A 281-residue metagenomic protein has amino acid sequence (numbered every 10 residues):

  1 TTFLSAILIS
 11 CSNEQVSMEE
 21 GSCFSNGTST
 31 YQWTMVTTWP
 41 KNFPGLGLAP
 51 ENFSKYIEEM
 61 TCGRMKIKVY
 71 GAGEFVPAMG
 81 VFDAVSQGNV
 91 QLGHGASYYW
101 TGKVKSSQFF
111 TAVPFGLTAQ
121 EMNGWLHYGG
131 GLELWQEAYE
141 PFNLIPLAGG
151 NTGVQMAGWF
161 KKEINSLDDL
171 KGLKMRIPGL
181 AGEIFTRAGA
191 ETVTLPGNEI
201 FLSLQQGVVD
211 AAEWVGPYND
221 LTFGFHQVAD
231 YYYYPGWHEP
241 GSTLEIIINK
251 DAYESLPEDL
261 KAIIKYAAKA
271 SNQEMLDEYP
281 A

Functional and structural regions predicted by a protein language model:
T1-I7: Bacterial N-terminal signal peptides
C11-M122, L132, E137-A281: N-terminal secretory/targeting leader peptides
W125: General nucleic-acid-binding
Y128-G129: Polar helix-capping/helix-linker motif
